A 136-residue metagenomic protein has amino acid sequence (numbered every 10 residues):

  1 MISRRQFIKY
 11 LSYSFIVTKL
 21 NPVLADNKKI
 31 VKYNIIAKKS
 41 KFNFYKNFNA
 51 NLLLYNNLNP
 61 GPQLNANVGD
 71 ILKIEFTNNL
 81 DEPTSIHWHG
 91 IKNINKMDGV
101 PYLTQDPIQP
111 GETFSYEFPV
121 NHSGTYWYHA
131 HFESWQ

Functional and structural regions predicted by a protein language model:
I2-S115: N-terminal, post-signal-peptide metal-ligating segments of extracellular/periplasmic oxidoreductases, dominated by
V120-Q136: Hydrophobic or amphipathic alpha-helical targeting/insertion segments
